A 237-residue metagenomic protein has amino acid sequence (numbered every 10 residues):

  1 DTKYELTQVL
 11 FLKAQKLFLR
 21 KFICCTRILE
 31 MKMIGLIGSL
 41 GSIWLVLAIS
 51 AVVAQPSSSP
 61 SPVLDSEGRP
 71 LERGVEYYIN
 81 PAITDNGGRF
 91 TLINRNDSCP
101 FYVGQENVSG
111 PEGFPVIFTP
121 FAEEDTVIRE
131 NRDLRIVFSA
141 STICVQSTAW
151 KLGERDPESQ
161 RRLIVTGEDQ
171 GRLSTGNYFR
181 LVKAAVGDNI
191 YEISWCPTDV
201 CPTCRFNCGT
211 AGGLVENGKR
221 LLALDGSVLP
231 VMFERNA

Functional and structural regions predicted by a protein language model:
D1-C24: Intrinsically disordered, low-complexity basic segments at termini and long loops, enriched in Pro/Gly and/or Arg/Ser
D1-L6, T84, N96-C99: Short intrinsically disordered, low-complexity coil segments enriched in acidic
T2-Y4, L29, L64, Q105 (+1 more regions): Intrinsic disorder/low-complexity signal
A14, F22-G41, A51-T91, D97-S98 (+3 more regions): Extracellular glycan/ECM-engagement signal in secreted proteins
D97-W150: Structured domain cores in non-transmembrane regions
